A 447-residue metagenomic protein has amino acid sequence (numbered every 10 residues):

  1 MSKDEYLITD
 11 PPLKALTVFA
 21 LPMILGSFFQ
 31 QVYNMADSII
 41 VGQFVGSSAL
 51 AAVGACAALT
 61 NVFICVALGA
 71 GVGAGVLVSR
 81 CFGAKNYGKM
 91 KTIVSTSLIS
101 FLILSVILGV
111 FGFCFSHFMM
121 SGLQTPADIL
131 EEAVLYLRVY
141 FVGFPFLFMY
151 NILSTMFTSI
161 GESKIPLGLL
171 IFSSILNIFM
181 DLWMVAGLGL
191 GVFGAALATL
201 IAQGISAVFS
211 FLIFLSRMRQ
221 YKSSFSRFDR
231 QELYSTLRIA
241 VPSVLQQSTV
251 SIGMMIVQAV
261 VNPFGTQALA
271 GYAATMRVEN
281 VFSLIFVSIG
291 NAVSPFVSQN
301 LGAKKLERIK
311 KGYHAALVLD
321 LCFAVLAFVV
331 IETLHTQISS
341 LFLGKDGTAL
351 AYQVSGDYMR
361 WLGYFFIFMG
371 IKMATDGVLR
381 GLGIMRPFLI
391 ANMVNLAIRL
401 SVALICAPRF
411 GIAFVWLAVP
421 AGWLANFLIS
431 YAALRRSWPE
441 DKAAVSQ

Functional and structural regions predicted by a protein language model:
M1-A20, V78-G143, G187-V241, V297-Y364 (+1 more regions): Short alpha-helical transmembrane segments in multi-pass integral membrane proteins
T9, L13-V32, A36, L59-V66 (+7 more regions): Residue-level signal for short hydrophobic patches within transmembrane helices of multi-pass membrane transporters
V18, V41-N61, A127-E132, V192-F193 (+4 more regions): Interfacial/gating helices of multi-pass transporter permease domains
V18-D37, V139, S173, A202-S206 (+3 more regions): Transmembrane helical elements of multi-pass membrane transporters/channels
F28, V32-L50, M120-A127, W183-L190 (+5 more regions): Helix-terminus/linker motif at the lipid-water interface of multi-pass membrane proteins
L50-V110, L147-P166, G271-H335, M369-G383 (+1 more regions): Small-residue-rich hydrophobic transmembrane alpha-helices
V62-C65, N177-D181, S206-F211, V281-L284 (+3 more regions): Hydrophobic transmembrane alpha-helices of multi-pass small-molecule transporters
G71, Y140-T158, P166-S174, A195-V208 (+4 more regions): Short runs within selected transmembrane alpha-helices of multi-pass transporters and secretion channels
